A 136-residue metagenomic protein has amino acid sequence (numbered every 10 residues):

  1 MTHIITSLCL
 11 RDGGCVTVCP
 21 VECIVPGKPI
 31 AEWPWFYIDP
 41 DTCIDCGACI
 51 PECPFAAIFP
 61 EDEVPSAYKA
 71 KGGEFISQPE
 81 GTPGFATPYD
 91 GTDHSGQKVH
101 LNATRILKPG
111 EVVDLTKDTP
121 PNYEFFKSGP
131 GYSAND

Functional and structural regions predicted by a protein language model:
M1-G14, E22-D45, P60-K69, N135-D136: Ferredoxin-like iron-sulfur electron-transfer modules
C15-V16, C49: Ser/Thr-Pro-rich, acidic low-complexity intrinsically disordered regions of eukaryotic RNA-binding
V18-C19, C23, E52-C53: A structural motif detector for beta-strand N-caps
D41-T42, A48-D136: Flanking helices and flexible, charged tails adjoining ferredoxin-like Fe-S electron-transfer domains in multi-subunit
